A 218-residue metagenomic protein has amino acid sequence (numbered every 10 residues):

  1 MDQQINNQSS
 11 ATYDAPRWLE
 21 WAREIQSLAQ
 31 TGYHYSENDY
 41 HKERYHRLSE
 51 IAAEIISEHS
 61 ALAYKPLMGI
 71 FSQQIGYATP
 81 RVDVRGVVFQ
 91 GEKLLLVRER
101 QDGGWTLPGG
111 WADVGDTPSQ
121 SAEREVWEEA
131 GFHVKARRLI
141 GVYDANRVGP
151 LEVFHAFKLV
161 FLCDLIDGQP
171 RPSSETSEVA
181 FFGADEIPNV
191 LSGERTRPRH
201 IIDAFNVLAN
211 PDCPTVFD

Functional and structural regions predicted by a protein language model:
D2-Y45, G104, S174-D218: Nudix hydrolase/Nudix homology domain
T31-Y35, Q73, A145: General structural signal for alpha-helix termini and helix-helix connectors
Y40-K42, H46-R85: Acidic, metal-coordinating catalytic segment for phosphate/diphosphate chemistry, firing primarily on the Nudix
M68-W105, V134, R138: N-terminal strand-loop-strand
L107-G109: Thr-Gly-centered strand-to-loop micro-motif
A112-A136, D144-D203, A209, V216-D218: Unchanged
